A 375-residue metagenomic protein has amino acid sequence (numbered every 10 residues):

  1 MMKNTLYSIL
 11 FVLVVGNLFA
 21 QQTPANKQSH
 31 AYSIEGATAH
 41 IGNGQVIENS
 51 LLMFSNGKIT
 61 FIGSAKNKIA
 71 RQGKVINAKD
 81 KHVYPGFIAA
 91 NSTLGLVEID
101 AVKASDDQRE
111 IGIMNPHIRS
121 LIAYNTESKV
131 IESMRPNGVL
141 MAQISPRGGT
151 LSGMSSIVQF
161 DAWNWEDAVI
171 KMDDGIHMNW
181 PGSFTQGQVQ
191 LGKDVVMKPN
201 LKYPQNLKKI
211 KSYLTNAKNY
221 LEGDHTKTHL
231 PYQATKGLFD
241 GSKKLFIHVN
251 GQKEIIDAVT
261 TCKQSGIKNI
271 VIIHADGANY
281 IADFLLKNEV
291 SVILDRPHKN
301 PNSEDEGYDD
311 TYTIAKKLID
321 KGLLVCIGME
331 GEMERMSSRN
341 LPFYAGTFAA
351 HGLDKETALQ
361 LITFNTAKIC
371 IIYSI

Functional and structural regions predicted by a protein language model:
M1-N26: Bacterial Sec-dependent N-terminal signal peptides
P24-N26, H30, A39, N43-Y84: Histidine-rich, glycine-flanked metal-binding segment
S29-I34, I69-L121, P136: Replace "His-x-His-based motif
G36, D100, S105-I111, H117 (+4 more regions): His/Asp/Glu-enriched, well-ordered alpha-helical/loop segment that forms or immediately abuts the divalent-metal
A37, L52, G57, D80 (+6 more regions): Divalent metal-coordination and catalytic microenvironments
V130, N137-I256, T260-N269: Polyanionic/metal-chelating signatures
F246-N250, K268-G277, P297, P301-N302: Catalytic beta/alpha-barrel core
C262-N269, L286-I293, G322-L324: Glycine-enriched alpha-helix->loop->beta-strand junction motifs that scaffold or abut catalytic
